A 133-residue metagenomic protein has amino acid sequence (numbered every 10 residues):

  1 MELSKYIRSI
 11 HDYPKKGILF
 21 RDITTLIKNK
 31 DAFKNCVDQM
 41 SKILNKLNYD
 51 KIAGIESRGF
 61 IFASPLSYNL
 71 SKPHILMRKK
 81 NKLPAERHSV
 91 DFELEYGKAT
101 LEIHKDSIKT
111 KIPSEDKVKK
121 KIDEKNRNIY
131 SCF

Functional and structural regions predicted by a protein language model:
M1-F133: PRPP-associated nucleotide enzymes
